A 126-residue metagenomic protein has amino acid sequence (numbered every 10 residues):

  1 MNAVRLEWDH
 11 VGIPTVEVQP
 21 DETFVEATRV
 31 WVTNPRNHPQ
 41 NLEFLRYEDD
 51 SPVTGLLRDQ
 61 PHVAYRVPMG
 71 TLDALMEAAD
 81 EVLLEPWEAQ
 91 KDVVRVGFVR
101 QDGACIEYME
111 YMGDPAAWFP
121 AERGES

Functional and structural regions predicted by a protein language model:
M1-P52, A78-S126: Vicinal oxygen chelate
L56-A89: Mid-chain, well-packed structural core segment of small domains
